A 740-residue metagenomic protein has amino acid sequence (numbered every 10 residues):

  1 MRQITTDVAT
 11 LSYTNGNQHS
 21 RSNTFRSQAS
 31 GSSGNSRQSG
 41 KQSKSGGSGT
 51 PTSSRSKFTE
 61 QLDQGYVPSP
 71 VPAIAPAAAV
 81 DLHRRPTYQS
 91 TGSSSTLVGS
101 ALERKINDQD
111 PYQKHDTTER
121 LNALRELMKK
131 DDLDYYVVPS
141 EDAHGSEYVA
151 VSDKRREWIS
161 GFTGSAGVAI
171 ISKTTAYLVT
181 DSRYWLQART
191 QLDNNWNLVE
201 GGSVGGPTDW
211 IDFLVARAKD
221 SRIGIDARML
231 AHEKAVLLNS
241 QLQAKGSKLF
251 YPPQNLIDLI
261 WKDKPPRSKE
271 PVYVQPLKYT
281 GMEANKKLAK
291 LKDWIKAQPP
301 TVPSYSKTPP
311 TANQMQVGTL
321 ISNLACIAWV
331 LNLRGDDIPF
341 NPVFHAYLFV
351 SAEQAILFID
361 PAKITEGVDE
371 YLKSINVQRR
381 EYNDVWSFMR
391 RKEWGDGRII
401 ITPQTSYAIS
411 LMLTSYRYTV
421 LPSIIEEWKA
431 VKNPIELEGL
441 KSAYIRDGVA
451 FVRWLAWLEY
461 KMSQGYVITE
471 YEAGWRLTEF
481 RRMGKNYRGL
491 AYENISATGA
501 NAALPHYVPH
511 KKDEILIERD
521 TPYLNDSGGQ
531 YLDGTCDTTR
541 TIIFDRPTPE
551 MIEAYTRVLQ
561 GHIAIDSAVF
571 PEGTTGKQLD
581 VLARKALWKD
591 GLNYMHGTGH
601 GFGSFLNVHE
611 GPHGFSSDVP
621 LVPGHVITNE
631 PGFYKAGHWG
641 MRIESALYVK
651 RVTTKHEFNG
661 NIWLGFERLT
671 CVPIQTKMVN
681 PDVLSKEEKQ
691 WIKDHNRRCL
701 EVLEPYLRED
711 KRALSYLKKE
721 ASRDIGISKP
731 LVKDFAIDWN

Functional and structural regions predicted by a protein language model:
R2-N740: Active-site neighborhoods and metal-handling regions in enzymes and metal-associated proteins
